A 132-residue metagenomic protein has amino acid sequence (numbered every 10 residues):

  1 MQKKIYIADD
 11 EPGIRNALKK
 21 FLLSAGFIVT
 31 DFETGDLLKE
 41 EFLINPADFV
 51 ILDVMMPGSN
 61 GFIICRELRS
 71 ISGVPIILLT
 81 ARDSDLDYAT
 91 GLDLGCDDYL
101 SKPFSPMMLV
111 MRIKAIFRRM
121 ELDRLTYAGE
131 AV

Functional and structural regions predicted by a protein language model:
K3-K4, A115-V132: Short, Lys/Arg-enriched segments at the junction into DNA-binding effector domains of transcriptional regulators
D9, D53, T80: Active-site residues of response regulator receiver
P12-T30: Two-component/phosphorelay signaling modules centered on CheY-like receiver
R15, P57, S84, K102: The feature encodes the CheY-like receiver
D31-F49: Acidic, metal-coordinating helix/loop segments flanking the phosphotransfer/catalytic sites of two-component signaling
T34, N60-I63, D87: Acidic catalytic/metal-coordinating carboxylates
E40, N60-S72: Short amphipathic alpha-helix used as the core "switch/output" element in two-component signaling
